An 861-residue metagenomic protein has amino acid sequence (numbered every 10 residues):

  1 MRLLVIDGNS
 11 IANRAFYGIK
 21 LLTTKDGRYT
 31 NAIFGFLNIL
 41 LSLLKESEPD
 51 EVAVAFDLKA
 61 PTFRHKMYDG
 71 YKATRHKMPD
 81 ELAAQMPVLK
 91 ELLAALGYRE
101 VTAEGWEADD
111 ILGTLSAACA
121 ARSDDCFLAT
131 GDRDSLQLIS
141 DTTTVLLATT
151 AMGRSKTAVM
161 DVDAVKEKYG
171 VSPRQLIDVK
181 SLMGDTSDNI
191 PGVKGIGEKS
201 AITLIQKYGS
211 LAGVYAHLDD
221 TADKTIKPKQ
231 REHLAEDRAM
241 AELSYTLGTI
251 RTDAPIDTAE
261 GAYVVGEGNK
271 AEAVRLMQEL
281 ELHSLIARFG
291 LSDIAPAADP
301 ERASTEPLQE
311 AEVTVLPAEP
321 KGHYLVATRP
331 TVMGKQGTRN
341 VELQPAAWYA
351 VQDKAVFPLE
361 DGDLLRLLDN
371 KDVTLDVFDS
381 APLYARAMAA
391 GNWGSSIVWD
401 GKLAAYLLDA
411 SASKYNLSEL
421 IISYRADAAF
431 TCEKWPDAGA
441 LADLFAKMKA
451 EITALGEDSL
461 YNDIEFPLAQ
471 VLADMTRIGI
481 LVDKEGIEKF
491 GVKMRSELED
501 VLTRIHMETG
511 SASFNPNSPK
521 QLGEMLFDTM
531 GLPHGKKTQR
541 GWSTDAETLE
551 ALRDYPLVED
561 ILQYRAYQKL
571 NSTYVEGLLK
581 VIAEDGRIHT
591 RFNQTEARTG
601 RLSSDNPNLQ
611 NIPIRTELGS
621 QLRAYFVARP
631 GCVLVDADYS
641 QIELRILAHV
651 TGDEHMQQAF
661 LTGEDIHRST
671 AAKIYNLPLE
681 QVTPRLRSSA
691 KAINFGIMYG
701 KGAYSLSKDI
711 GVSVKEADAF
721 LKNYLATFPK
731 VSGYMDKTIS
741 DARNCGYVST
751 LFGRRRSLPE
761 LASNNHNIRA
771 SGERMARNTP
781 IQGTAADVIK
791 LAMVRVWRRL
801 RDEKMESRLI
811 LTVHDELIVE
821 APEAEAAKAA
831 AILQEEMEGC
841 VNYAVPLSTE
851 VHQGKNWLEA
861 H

Functional and structural regions predicted by a protein language model:
M1-R99, T750, E760-S763: Domain-level signal for Mg2+-assisted phosphodiester chemistry and nucleotide/NA-binding surfaces in nucleic-acid
L22-T23, A73-I256: Extended two-metal-dependent nuclease catalytic cores across DNA- and RNA-processing enzymes
E51, G105-E107, G131, V313 (+2 more regions): Conserved DEDDh/DEDDy metal-dependent 3′-5′ exonuclease domain
D237-L359, T374, D437-I614, V633 (+6 more regions): Conserved "right-hand" nucleotidyltransferase catalytic core of DNA-directed polymerases
K402-T431, A438-L441, Q594-L679: Function-dense linear segments that define catalytic or interfacial modules in macromolecule-processing proteins
I452-I464, L468, V788, A792-V813 (+1 more regions): Active-site palm subdomain of RNA-directed nucleic acid polymerases
R477, H589-T590, Q594-A597, A672-M805 (+2 more regions): Conserved catalytic core of nucleic-acid polymerases
S496-T503, M507, S511-V558, A726-R774 (+2 more regions): C-terminal polymerase-core module
